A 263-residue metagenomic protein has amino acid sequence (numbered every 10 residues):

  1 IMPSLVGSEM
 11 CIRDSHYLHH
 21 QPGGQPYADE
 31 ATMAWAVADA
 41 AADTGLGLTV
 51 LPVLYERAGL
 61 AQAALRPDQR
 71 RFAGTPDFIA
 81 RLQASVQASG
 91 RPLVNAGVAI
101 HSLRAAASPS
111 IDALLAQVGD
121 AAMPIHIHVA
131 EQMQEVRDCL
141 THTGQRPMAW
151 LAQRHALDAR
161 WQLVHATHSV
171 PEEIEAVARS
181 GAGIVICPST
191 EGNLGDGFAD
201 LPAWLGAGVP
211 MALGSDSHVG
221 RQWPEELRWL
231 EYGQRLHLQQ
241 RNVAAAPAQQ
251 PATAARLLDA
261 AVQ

Functional and structural regions predicted by a protein language model:
I1-I12: Single conserved hydrophobic/aromatic residue that forms the stacking wall/gate of nucleotide- or nucleobase-binding
G23-T167: Metal-coordinating catalytic core of metallo-dependent amide/deamination hydrolases
A41, V98, H128, V177 (+3 more regions): Conserved, mostly hydrophobic/aromatic
L60, M133-Q145, P171-R179, G195-W204 (+2 more regions): Histidine/acidic-residue-rich catalytic or RNA/ligand-binding cores of hydrolases and nuclease-related proteins
L115-P124, A156-A159, A176-V185, G206-M211 (+1 more regions): Glycine-enriched alpha-helix->loop->beta-strand junction motifs that scaffold or abut catalytic
E131, P188-N193, D216-V219: Short, acidic/turn-prone active-site loops that include or flank metal/cofactor- and phosphate-binding residues
A149, Q153-R160, P202-Q263: His/Asp/Glu-enriched, well-ordered alpha-helical/loop segment that forms or immediately abuts the divalent-metal
W161-S169, C187-T190, G214: Catalytic beta/alpha-barrel core
